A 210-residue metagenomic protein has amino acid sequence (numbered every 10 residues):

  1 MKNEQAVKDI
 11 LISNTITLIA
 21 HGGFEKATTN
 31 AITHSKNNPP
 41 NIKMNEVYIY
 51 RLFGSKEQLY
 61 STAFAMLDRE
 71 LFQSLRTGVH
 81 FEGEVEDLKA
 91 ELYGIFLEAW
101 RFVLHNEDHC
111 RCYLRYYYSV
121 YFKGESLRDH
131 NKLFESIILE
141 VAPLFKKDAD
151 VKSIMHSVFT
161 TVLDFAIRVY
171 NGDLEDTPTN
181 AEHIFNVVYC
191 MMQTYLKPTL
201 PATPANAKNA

Functional and structural regions predicted by a protein language model:
M1-V7: Short, Lys/Arg-enriched anionic-surface-contact patches
V7-I16, I32, A63-L67, L71 (+1 more regions): Generic hydrophobic, amphipathic alpha-helix propensity
N14, L18, S35, E98 (+3 more regions): Amphipathic alpha-helical interface segments
L18-Q58, T62: Helix-turn-helix
T62, R76-H105, V158: Hydrophobic alpha-helical connector segments
R69-R76, Y121-K146, K152-H156, E182 (+1 more regions): Amphipathic alpha-helical packing segments from all-alpha helical-bundle domains
R101-G124, I167-N171: Amphipathic alpha-helical segments used for helix-helix packing
R111-R115, A142-C190, T199-A210: Hydrophobic/aromatic-rich alpha-helical bundle segments in the mid-to-C-terminal region
